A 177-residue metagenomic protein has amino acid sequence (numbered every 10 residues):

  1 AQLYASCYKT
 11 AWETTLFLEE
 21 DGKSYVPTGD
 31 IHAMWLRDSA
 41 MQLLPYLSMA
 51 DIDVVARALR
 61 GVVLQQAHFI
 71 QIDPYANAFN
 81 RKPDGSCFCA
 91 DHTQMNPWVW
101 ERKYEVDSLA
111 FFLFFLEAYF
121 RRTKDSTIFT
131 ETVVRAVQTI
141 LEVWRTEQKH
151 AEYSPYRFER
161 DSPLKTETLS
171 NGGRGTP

Functional and structural regions predicted by a protein language model:
A1-L16, P74-D84, E159-T176: An acidic intrinsically disordered interaction segment
A1-R37, G61: Low-complexity, Ser/Thr/Pro/Gly-enriched N-terminal "stalk/linker" regions
F17-V26, G85-K103, K165-P177: Acidic/His metal-coordination segments adjacent to aromatic residues that form catalytic metal sites in metalloenzymes
H32-L59, V63-R160: Aromatic-rich carbohydrate-recognition surfaces in CAZymes
